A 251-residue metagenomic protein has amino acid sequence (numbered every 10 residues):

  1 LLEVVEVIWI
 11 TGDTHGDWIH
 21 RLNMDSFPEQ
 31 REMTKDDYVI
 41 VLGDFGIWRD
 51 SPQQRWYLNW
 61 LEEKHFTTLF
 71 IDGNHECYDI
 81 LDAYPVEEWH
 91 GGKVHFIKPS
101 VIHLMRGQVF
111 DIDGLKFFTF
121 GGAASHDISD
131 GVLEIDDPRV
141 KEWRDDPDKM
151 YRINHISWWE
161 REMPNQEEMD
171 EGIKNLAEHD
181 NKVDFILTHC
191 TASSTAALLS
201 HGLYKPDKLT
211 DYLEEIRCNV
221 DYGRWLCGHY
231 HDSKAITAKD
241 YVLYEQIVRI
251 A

Functional and structural regions predicted by a protein language model:
L1-V7, R249: Short, Lys/Arg-enriched, disordered terminal segments
L2, T11, D17-I112, G202-L213 (+3 more regions): Core catalytic region of metal-dependent phosphoesterases/phosphodiesterases, especially metallo-beta-lactamase-like
E6-H15, G114-A123, L187-H189, V242-E245: Active-site-proximal beta-strand elements of phosphoester/diester hydrolases
T14-H15, F45-G46, N74-C77, A123-A124 (+2 more regions): Catalytic metal-binding/acid-base residues of hydrolase active sites
D50, D79, I128, A196-A197 (+1 more regions): Generic domain-boundary/flexible-linker signal
P99, D113-L203: Active-site-proximal loop/helix segment associated with metal-binding centers of metalloenzymes
P164-A251: Internal alpha/beta domain cores that form substrate/cofactor-binding pockets in large enzymes and binding proteins
